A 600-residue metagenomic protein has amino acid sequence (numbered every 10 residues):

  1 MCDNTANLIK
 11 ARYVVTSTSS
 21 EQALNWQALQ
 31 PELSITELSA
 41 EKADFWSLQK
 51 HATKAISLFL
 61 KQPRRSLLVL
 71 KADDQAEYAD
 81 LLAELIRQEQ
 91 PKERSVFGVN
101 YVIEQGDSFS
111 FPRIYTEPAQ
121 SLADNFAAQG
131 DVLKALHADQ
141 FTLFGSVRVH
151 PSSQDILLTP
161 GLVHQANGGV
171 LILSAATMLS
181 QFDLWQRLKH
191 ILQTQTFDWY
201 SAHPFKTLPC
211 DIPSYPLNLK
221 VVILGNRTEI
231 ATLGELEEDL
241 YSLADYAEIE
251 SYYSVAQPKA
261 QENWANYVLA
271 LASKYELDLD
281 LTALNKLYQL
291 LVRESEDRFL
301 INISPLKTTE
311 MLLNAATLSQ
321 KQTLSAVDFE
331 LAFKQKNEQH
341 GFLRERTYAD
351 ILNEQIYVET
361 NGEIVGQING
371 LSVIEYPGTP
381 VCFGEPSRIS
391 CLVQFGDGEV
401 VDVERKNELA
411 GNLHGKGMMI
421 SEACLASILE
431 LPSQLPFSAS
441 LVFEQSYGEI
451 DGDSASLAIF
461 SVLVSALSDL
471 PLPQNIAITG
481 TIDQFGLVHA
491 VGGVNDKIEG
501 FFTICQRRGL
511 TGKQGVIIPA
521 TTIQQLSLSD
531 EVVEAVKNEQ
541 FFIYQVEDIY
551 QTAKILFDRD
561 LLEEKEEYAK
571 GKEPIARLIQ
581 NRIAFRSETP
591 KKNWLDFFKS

Functional and structural regions predicted by a protein language model:
C2-G234, Y246-Q257, Q261, A265-L281 (+4 more regions): Conserved ASCE/P-loop NTPase catalytic core
C2-S20, L24-L33, L38, K54 (+11 more regions): Peripheral, non-AAA+ core regions of ATP-driven protein-machinery
L217, S242, K537-F541: A short helix-to-beta-strand connector/capping loop
E229-L243, S529-A535: Short regulatory helix/loop adjacent to the ATP-binding pocket of P-loop NTPases
S390: Short, surface-exposed charged micro-motifs
